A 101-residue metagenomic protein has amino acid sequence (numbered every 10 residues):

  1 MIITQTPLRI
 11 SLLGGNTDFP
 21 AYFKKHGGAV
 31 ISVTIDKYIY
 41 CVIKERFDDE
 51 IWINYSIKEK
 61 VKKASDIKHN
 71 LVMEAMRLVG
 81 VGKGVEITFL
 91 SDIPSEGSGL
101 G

Functional and structural regions predicted by a protein language model:
M1-G101: ATP-binding N-lobe of GHMP and related small-molecule kinases
